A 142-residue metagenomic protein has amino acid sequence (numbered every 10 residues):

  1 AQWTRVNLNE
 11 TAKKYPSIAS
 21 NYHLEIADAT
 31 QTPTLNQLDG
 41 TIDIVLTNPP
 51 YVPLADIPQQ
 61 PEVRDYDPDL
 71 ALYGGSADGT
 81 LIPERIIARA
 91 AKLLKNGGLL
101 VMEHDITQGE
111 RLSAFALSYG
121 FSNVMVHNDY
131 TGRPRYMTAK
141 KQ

Functional and structural regions predicted by a protein language model:
A1-K141: S-adenosylmethionine
